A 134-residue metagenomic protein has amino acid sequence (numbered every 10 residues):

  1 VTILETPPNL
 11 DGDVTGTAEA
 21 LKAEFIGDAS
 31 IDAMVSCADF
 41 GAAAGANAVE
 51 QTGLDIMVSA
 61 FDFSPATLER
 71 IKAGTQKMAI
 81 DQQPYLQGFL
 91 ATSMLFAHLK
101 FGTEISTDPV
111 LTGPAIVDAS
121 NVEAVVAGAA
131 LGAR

Functional and structural regions predicted by a protein language model:
V1-R134: A residue-level marker of the well-folded mature domains of exported/periplasmic proteins
